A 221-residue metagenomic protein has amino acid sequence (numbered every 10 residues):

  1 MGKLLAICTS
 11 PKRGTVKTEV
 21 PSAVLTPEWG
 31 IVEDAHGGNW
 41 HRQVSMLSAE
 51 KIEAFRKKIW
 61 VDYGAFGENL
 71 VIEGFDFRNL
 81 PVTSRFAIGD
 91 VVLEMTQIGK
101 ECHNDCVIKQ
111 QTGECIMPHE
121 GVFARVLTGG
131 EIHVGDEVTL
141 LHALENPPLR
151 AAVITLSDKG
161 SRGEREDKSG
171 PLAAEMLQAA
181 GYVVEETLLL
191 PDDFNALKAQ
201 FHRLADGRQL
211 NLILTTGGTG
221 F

Functional and structural regions predicted by a protein language model:
M1-V92, Q97-K100, E131: Electropositive, beta-rich accessory/interaction domains or terminal extensions that provide binding surfaces
I59-N69, C106-G121: Short, basic/aromatic beta-hairpin or loop at an interaction surface
E94-Q97, E101-D105, H142-L149: Short, Lys/Arg- and Gly-enriched loop/turn segments at beta-strand edges
E94-T96, E114-L127: Active-site scaffold segments
G121-L144: Well-ordered alpha/beta subsegment
N146-D192: Glycine-rich phosphate/diphosphate-binding loop of Rossmann-like nucleotide-binding domains
Q178, E185-F221: N-terminal small/polar loop signature for handling phosphorylated ligands or for N-terminal nucleophile
